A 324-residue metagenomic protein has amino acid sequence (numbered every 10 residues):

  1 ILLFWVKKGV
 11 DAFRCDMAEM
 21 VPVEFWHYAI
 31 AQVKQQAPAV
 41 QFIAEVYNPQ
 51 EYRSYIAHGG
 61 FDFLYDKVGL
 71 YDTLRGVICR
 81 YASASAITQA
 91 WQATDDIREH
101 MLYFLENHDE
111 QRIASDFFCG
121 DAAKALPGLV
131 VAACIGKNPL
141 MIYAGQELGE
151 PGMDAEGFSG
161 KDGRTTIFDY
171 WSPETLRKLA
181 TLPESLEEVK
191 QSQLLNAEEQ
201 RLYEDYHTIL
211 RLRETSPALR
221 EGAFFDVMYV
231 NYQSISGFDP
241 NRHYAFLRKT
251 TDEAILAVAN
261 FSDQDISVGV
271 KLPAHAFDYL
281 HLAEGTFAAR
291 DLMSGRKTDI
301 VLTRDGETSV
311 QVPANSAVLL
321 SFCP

Functional and structural regions predicted by a protein language model:
I1-R14, A18-M20, E24-H27, A31-L140 (+6 more regions): Alpha-amylase-like alpha-glycosidases and glucanotransferases acting on alpha-linked glucans and related
A12, H243, E253-I255, E307 (+1 more regions): Intrinsic-disorder/low-complexity, polar/charged segments enriched in Ser/Thr/Lys/Arg/Asp/Glu/Gln
E19-V21, V46-N48, E106-D109, W171 (+5 more regions): Short, flexible loop/turn elements at secondary-structure junctions
A86, R98-M101, E106-N107, R112-T286: Loop/helix patches that line or flank the sugar-binding groove of alpha-linked glycan CAZymes
L256, V270, A289, V310-V312 (+1 more regions): Hydrophobic beta-strand residues in large extracellular and virion-surface proteins
T286-D305: Solvent-exposed beta-strand/loop surfaces of large extracellular or lumenal domains
I300-P324: C-terminal beta-strand-rich structural cap/linker in extracellular carbohydrate-active enzymes
